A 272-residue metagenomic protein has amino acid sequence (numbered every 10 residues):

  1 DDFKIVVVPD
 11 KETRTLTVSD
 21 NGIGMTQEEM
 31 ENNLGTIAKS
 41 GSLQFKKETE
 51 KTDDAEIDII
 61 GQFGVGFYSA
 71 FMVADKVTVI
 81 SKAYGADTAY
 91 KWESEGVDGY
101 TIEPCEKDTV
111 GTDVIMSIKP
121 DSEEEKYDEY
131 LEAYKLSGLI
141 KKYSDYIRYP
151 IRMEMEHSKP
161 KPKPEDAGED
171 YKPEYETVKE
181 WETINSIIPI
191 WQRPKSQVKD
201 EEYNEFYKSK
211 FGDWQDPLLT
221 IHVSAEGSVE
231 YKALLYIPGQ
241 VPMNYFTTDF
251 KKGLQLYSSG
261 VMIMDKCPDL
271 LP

Functional and structural regions predicted by a protein language model:
D1-Y130, G138, K161: GHKL (Bergerat-fold) ATPase N-terminal catalytic module, capturing the glycine-rich phosphate-binding loop and acidic
I59, V77-G99, K119-P272: GHKL/Bergerat-fold ATPase module in large chromosome/replication-associated machines
